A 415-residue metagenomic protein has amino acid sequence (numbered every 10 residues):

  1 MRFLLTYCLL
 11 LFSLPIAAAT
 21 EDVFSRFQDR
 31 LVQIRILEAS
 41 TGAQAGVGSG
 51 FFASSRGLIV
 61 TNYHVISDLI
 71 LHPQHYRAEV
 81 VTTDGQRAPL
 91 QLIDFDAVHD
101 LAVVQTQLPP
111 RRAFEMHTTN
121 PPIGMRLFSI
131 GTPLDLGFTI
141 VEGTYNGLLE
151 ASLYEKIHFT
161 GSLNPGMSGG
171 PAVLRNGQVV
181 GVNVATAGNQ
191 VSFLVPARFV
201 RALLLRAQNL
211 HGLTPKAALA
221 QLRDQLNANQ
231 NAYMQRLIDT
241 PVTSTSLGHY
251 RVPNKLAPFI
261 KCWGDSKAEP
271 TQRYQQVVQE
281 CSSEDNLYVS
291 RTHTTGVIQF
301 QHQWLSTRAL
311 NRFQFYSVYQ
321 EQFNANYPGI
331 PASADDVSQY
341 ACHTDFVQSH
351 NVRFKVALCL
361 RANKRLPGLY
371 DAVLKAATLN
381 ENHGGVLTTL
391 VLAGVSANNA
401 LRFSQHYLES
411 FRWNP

Functional and structural regions predicted by a protein language model:
A19-T20, L37-R56, A88: A conserved glycine-rich beta-strand in the N-terminal activation segment of trypsin-fold
T20-F24, L90, V179-R251, W413: C-terminal cap/linker of serine protease catalytic domains
V23, L69-I70, Q91-I93, T106-L136: Active-site substrate-binding loop(s) of clan PA
F27-A43, Q107-A113, L136-G212: Active-site region of chymotrypsin-like
V47, S54-A97, H302-R308: Catalytic-histidine neighborhood of serine endopeptidases, predominantly the chymotrypsin-like S1/PA family
H211, F259-I260, N382-P415: Surface-exposed amphipathic alpha-helical segments
N229-Y340: Non-catalytic interaction/regulatory modules that flank or connect domains
S317-T378: Signature of long, low-cysteine stretches enriched in small and polar/charged residues
